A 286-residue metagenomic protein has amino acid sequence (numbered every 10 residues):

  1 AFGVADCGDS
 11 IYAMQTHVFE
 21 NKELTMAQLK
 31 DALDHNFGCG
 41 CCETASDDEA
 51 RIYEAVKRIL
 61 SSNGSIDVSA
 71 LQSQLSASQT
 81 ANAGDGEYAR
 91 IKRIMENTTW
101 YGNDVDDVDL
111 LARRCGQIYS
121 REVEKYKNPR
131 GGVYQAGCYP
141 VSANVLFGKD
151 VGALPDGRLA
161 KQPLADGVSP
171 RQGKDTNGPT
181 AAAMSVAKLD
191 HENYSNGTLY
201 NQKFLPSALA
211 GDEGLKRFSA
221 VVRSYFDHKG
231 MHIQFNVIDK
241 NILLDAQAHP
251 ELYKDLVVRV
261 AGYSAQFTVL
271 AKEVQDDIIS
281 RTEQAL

Functional and structural regions predicted by a protein language model:
A1-L286: Acidic, glycine-enriched catalytic cores built around paired aspartates
